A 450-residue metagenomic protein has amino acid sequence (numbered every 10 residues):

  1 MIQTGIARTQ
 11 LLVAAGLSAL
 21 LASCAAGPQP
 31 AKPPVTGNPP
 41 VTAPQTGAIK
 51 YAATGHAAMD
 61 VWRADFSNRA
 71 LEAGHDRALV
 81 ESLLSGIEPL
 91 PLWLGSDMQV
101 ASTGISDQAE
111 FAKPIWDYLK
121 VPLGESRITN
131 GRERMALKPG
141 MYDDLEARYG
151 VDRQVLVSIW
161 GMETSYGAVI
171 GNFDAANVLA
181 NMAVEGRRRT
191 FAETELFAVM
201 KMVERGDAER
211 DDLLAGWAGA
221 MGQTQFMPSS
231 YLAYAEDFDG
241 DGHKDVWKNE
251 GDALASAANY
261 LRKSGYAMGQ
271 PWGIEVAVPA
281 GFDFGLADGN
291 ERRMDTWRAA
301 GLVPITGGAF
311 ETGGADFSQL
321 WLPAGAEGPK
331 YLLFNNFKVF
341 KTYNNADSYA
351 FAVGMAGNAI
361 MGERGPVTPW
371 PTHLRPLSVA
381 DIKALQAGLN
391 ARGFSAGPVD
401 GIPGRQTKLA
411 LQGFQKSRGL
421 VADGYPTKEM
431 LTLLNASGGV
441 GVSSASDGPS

Functional and structural regions predicted by a protein language model:
I2-V13: Bacterial N-terminal signal peptides that target proteins for export
L20-S23: C-terminal motif of bacterial Sec signal peptides marking the signal peptidase cleavage site
A25-P28: Bacterial signal peptide processing site
P34-V61: N-terminal low-complexity, Pro/Thr/Ser-rich intrinsically disordered segments that act as propeptides or flexible
Y51-S85: Mature N-terminal segment immediately following signal peptide/propeptide cleavage in secreted/periplasmic
R77-S82, G86-T312, Y331, F340-A352 (+5 more regions): Catalytic glycan-binding domains that act on GlcNAc-containing polysaccharides
L377-I382, N390-L434: Short acidic, glycine/serine/threonine-rich helix-capping segments at coil-helix boundaries
L434-S450: Intrinsically disordered, low-complexity Ser/Thr-rich linker and spacer segments in cell-wall-related proteins
